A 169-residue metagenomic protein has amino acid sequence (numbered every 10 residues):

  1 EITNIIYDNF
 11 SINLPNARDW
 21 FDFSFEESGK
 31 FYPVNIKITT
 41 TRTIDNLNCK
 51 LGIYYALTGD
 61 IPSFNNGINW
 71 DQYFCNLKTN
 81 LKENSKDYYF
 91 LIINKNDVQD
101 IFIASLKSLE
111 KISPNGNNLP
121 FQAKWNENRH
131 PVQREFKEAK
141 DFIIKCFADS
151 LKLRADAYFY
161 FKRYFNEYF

Functional and structural regions predicted by a protein language model:
E1-F21, E27, Y32, I38-F169: Nucleic-acid endonuclease domains
